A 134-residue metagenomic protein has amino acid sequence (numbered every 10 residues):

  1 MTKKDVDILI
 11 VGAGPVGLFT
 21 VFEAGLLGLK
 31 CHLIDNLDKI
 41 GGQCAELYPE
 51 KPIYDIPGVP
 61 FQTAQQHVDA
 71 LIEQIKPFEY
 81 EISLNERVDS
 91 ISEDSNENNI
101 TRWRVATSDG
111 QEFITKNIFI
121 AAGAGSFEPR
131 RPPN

Functional and structural regions predicted by a protein language model:
M1-V11, L27, K39, E81-N134: FAD-binding core/adjacent interface of flavoenzyme oxidoreductases
T2, V6-Y80: Beta1-alpha1 glycine-rich phosphate/pyrophosphate-binding loop at the start of Rossmann-like nucleotide-binding domains
